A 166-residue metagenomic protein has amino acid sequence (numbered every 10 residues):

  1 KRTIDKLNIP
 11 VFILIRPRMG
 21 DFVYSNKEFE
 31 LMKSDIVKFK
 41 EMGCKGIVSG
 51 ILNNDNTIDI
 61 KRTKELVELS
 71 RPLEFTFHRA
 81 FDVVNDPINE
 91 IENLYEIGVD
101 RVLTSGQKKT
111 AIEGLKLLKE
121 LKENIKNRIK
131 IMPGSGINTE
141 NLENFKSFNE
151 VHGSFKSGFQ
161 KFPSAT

Functional and structural regions predicted by a protein language model:
K1-M19, I58-A80, E113-T139, T166: Alpha-helix-loop-beta-strand connector modules within alpha/beta enzyme cores
K1-T63: Glycine/small-residue-rich loop that forms an oxyanion/phosphate-binding "nest" at active or ligand-binding sites
P10-I13, F39-G43, L66-E68, N93-G98 (+2 more regions): Short amphipathic alpha-helical segments, especially helix-boundary/capping motifs
G20-K38, D82-I97, L118-P133, I137-G153: Catalytic cores of alpha/beta
D21-V23, G50-N53, F77-R79, T104-S105 (+1 more regions): Short, contiguous strand/loop micro-motifs
Y24, D55-I58, D86, T110-E113 (+1 more regions): Secondary-structure boundary/capping motif
K38-N54, I97-I112, I137-N138, F148-T166: Glycine-rich phosphate-binding active-site loops on the catalytic face of alpha/beta enzymes
P72-I112: Histidine/lysine/aspartate-rich catalytic loop segments that bind and position anionic ligands
